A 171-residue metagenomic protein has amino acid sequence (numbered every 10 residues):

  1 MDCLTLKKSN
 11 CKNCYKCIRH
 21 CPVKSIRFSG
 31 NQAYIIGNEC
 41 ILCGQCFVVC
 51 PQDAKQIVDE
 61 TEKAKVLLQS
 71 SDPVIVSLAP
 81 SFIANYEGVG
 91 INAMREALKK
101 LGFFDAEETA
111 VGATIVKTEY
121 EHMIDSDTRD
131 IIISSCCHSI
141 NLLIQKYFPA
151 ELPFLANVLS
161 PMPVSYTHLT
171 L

Functional and structural regions predicted by a protein language model:
D2-K8, K12-I41, Q45-T61: Iron-sulfur cluster-binding cysteine motifs and their immediate structural context in ferredoxin-like electron-transfer
I26, C137-N141, K146: Short connector loops/turns at beta-strand edges and beta->alpha or beta->beta junctions
Q45, I75-L78, L143-E151: Gly-rich Lys/Arg/Thr-decorated short loops/hinges at beta-loop-alpha junctions or inter-strand turns that position
A54-T128, P153-F154, M162: Flanking helices and flexible, charged tails adjoining ferredoxin-like Fe-S electron-transfer domains in multi-subunit
C136-S139, P153-Y166: Conserved adenosine/adenylate-binding substructure
T167-L171: Conserved small/polar residues in nucleotide/adenosyl-binding loops
